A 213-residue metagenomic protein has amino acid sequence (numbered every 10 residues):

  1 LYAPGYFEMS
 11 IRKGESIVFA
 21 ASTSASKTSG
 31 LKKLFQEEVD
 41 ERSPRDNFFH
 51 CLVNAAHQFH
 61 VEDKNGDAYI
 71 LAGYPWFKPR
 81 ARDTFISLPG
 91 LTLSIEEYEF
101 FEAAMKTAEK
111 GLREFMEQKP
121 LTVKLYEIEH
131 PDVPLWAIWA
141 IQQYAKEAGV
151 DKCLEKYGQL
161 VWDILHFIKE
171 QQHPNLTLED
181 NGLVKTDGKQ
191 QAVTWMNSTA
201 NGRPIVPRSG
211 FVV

Functional and structural regions predicted by a protein language model:
L1-K78, D151-K152, W162-H173: Acidic/polar, glycine-enriched structural segments that form the non-catalytic walls/loops of the carbohydrate-binding
L1-Y6, S10-V18, F115-W136, Q142-Q159 (+1 more regions): The feature captures the catalytic groove of carbohydrate-active enzymes
E41-H60, E96-A108, D180-Q191: An acidic intrinsically disordered interaction segment
N54-A68, M105-E117, Q190-R203: Active-site-adjacent bridging/hinge elements
P75-A108: Alpha-helical support elements that line or immediately flank enzyme active sites and cofactor-binding pockets
D83-I86, V133-A137: Catalytic-loop motifs flanking and including active-site residues across diverse enzymes
L88-L91, I141, V161: Hydrophobic core/packing positions within alpha-helical solenoid repeats
